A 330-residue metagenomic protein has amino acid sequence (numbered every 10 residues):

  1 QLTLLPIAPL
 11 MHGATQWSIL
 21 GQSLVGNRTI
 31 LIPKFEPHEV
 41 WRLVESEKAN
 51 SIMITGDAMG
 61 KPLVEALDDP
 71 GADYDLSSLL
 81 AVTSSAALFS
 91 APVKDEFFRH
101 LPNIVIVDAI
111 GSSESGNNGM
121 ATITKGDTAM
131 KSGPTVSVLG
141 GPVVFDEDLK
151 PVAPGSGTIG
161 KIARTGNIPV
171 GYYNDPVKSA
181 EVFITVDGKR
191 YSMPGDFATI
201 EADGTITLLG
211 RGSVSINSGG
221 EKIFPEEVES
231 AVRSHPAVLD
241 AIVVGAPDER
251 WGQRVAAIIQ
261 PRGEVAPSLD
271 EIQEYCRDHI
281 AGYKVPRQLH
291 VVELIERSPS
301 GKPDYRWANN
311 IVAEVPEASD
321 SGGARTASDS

Functional and structural regions predicted by a protein language model:
Q1-T3, M11-M53, A66: Conserved AMP-binding/adenylation subdomain of ANL enzymes
L24-V25, A49-T55, V64-M130, S137-V143 (+1 more regions): Gly/Ser/Thr-rich phosphate-binding loop
P33, G56, A86, T165-G166 (+1 more regions): Helix N-cap/beta->alpha junction signal
H38-W41, G71, E229: Short hydrophobic/charged patches on amphipathic alpha-helices used for structural packing and interfaces
I52, G111, G160, T165-G166 (+5 more regions): AMP-binding/adenylate-forming catalytic core of the ANL superfamily
K61, D95-E96, S230, E274: Active-site phosphate/pyrophosphate- and oxyanion-stabilizing loops and adjacent acidic/basic residues in soluble
M130-S137, V182, G188-K189: Short Gly/Pro-enriched turn/cap motifs at secondary-structure boundaries
N309-S330: Acidic/polar alpha-helix N-cap and adjacent early helical turns within long charge-rich amphipathic helices/linkers
